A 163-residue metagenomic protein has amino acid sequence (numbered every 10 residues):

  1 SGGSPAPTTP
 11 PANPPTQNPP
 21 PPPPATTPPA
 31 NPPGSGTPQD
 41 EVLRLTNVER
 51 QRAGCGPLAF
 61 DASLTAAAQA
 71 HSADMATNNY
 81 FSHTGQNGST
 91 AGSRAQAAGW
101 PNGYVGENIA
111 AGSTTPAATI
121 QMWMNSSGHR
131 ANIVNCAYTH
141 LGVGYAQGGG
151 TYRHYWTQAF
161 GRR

Functional and structural regions predicted by a protein language model:
S1-A66, A70, A146-R163: N-terminal targeting leaders of exported, membrane, and organelle-targeted proteins
L45-N47, A76, T119: Solvent-exposed aromatic/hydrophobic patches embedded in short alpha-helical segments
Q51, V105, Y138-L141: Loop/turn elements at helix/coil->beta-strand transitions in domains of secreted/extracellular proteins
P57-A59, H83, G103, L141: A local structural micro-motif
A66-T114, I133-N135: Short, surface-exposed glycine/acidic/tryptophan-bearing loops
A111-R163: Disulfide-stabilized extracellular recognition modules
